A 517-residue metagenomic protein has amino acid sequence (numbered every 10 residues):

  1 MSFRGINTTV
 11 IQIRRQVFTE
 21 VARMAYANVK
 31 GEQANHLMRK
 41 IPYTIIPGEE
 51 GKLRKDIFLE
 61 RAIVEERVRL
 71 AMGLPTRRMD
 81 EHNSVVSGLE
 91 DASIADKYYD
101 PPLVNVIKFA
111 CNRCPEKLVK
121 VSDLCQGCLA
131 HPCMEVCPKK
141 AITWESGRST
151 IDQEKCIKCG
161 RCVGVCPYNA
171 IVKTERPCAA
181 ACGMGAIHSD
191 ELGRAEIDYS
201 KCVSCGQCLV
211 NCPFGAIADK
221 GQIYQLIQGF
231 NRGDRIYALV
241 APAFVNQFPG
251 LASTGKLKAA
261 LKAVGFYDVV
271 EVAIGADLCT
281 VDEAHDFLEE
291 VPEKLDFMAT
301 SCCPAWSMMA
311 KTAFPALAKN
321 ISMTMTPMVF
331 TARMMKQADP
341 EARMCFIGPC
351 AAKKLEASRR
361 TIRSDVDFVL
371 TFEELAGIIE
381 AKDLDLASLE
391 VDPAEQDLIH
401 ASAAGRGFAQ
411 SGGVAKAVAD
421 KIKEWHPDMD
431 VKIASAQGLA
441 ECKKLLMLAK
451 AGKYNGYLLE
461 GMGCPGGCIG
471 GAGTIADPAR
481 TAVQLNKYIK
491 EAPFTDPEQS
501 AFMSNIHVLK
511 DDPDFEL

Functional and structural regions predicted by a protein language model:
M1-H82, D219-L517: Iron-sulfur-associated redox domains of electron-transfer enzymes in respiratory and anaerobic energy metabolism
L59-A62, E66, S84-L89, K97-P102: Extended, highly charged accessory segments
S93-S122, K139-K140: N-terminal [4Fe-4S]-dependent radical SAM core
N112-K120, T143-R148, S189, Q207 (+3 more regions): Gly-rich Lys/Arg/Thr-decorated short loops/hinges at beta-loop-alpha junctions or inter-strand turns that position
V121, D152, D198, V240-A241 (+1 more regions): A secondary-structure boundary/capping signal
A130-Q153, R161-D198, V203, Q207-Q222: Iron-sulfur cluster-binding cysteine motifs and their immediate structural context in ferredoxin-like electron-transfer
